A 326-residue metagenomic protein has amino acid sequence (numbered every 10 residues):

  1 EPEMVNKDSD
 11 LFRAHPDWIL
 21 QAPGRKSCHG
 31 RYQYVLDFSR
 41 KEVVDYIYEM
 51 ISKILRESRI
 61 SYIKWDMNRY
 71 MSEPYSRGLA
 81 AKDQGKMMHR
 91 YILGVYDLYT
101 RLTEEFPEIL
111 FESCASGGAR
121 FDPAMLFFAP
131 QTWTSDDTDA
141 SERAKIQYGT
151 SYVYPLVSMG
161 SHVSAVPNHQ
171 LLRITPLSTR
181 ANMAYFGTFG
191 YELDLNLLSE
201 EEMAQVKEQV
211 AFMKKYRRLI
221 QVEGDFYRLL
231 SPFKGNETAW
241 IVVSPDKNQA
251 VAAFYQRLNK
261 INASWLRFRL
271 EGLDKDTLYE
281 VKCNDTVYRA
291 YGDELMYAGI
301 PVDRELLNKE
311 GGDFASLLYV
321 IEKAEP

Functional and structural regions predicted by a protein language model:
E1-E3, M67-Y70, C114-G118: Active-site beta-loop-alpha junctions enriched in small/polar residues
K7-D45, H89-N196: Glycan-recognition surfaces
R40-W65: An active-site-proximal structural segment forming one wall of the substrate-binding cleft that immediately precedes
I47, D66, F111, A184 (+2 more regions): Conserved, mostly hydrophobic/aromatic
I51-L55, Y96-T100, V210: Generic structural signal for well-ordered alpha-helices, preferentially at hydrophobic/aromatic core positions
S178-L230: Catalytic cores of secreted or luminal carbohydrate-active enzymes
P232-K275: Carbohydrate-binding surface patches
L258-P326: C-terminal beta-sandwich/jelly-roll accessory domains of carbohydrate-active enzymes
